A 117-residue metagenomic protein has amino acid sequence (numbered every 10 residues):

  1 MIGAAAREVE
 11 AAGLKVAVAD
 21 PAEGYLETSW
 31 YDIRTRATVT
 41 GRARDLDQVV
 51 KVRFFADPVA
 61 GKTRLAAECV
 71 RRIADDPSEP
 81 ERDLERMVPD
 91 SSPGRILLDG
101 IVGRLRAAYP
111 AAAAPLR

Functional and structural regions predicted by a protein language model:
M1-R117: Ser/Thr-rich, low-complexity intrinsically disordered terminal regions
